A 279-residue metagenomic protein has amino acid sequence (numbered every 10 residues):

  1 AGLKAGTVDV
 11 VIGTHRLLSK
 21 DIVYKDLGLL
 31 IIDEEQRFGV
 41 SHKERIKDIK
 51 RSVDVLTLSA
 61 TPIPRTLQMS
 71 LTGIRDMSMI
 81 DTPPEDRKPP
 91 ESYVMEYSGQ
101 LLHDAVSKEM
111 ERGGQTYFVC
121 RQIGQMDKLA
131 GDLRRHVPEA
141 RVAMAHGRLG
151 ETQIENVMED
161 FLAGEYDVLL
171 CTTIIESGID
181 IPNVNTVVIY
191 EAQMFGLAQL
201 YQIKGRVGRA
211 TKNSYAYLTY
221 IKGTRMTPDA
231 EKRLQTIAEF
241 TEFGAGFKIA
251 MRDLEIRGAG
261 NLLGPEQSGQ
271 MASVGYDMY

Functional and structural regions predicted by a protein language model:
A1-V11, H15-R16, Y93, R134-A145: Conserved nucleic-acid-binding Ia/Ib motif block in the N-terminal RecA-like helicase ATPase lobe
A1-V11, S19-L27, G150-V168: Conserved motor-coupling elements within RecA-like helicase/translocase cores
V8, H15-L17, E34-Q36, I174-I175 (+1 more regions): Conserved Walker B
V10-G13, I31-I32, D54-A60, M69-S70 (+4 more regions): Structural recognition of the conserved hydrophobic beta-strand(s) that form the central parallel beta-sheet of P-loop
V10-H15, Q36-V40, Q100, E151-T152 (+1 more regions): Short gly/ser/thr-rich secondary-structure transition/capping motifs
S19-K25, E35-K50, L129, I154 (+2 more regions): Conserved ATPase-coupling elements of RecA-like P-loop NTPase cores
V23-L29, E34-Q115: Post-DEXD/H (motif II) to motif III coupling segment of the RecA-like Helicase ATP-binding lobe
G99-Y117, R121-M278: C-terminal helicase module of SF1/SF2 nucleic-acid helicases/translocases
